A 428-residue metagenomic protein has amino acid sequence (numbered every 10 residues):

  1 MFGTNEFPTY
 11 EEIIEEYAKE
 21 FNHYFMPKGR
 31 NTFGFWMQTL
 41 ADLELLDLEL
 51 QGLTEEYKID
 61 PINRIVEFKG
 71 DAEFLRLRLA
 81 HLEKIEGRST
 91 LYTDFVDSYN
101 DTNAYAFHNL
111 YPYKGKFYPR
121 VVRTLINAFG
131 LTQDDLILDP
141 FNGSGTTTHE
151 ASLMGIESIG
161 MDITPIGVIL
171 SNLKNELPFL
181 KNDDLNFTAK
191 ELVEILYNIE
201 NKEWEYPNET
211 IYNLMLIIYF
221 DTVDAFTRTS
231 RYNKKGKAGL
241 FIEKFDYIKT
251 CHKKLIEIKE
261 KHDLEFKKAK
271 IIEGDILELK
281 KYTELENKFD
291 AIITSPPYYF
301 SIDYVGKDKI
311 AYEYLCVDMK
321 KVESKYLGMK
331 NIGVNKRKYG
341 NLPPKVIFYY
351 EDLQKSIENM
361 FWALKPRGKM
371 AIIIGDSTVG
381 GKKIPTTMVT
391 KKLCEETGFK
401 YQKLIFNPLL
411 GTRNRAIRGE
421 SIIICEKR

Functional and structural regions predicted by a protein language model:
F2-L131: S-adenosyl-L-methionine
F68-G70, K365, R415-R428: Core SAM-dependent methyltransferase catalytic element
Q133, N359, L364-M370: Short glycine-dipeptide loop
D135-M154, S158-T164, E286-V305, M360 (+2 more regions): Conserved proline-anchored active-site loop of SAM-dependent methyltransferases that bridges a beta-strand
I166-I217, V317-K336: Conserved phosphoryl-transfer catalytic core
I211-T294, Y299-V305: SAM-dependent nucleic-acid methyltransferase catalytic core
F289-A291, P297-N359: SAM-dependent methyltransferase catalytic-core segment centered on the flexible catalytic loop and adjoining short
K320-S324, G368-I374: Conserved beta-strand signature within the Rossmann-like core of class I S-adenosyl-L-methionine
